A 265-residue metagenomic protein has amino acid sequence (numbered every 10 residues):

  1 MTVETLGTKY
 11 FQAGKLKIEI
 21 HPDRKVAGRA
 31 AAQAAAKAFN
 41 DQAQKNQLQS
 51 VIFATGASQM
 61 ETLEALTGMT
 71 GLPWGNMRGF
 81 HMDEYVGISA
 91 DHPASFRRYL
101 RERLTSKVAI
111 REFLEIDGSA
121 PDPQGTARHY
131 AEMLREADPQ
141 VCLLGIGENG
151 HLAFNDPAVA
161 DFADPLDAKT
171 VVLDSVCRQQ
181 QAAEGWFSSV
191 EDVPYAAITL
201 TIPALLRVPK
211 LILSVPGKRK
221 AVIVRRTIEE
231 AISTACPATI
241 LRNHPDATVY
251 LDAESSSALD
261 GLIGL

Functional and structural regions predicted by a protein language model:
M1-V51: N-terminal glycine-/serine-/threonine-rich phosphate-binding loop
T2-K15, W74-L143: Ligand-binding beta-strand-loop-alpha-helix segment within the catalytic cores of soluble metabolic enzymes
T2-T5, L200-P203, R207-L265: ATP/nucleoside-binding phosphotransfer catalytic cores, i.e., glycine-rich phosphate-binding loops
N40-T70: Glycine-rich N-terminal segment of FAD-binding domains in flavoprotein oxidoreductases, spanning the beta-loop-helix
F53-S58, L144-E148, P216: Glycine-rich beta-strand-to-loop/alpha-helix junction loops that act as flexible
E64-W74, F96, R101, P157-L166 (+1 more regions): A glycine- and small-aliphatic-rich helix-loop capping segment at beta-alpha/alpha-beta transitions that lines
A137-F162: Glycine-rich phosphate-binding loop
A153-L200: Class I SAM-dependent methyltransferase SAM-binding "motif I" and its flanking Rossmann-like core
